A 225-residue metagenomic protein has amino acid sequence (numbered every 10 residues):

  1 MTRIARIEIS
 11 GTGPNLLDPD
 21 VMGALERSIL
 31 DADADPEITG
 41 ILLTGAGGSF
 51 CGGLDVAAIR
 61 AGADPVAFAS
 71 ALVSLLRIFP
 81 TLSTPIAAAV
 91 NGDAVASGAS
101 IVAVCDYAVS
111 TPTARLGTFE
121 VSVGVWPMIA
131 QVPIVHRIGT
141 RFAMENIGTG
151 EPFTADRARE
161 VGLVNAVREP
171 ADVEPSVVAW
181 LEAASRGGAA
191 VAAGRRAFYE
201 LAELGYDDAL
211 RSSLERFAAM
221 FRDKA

Functional and structural regions predicted by a protein language model:
M1-T44: Conserved CoA-thioester-binding segment of acyl-CoA-metabolizing enzymes
N15, G23, E37, G45-I78 (+2 more regions): Glycine- (often His-adjacent) and acidic-residue-rich active-site loop that binds/positions the CoA thioester
L43, I101-A103, A158, V177: Hydrophobic/aromatic residues within transmembrane alpha-helices of multi-pass small-molecule transporters
A57, R77, A99-S100, V132 (+2 more regions): Alpha-helical segments flanking ligand/cofactor-binding loops in enzyme cores
R77-V123, P152: Glycine-rich beta-to-alpha active-site loop
D106-Y107, E145, T149-E151, R157 (+2 more regions): Well-ordered beta-strand positions
V109-P112, V164-R211: C-terminal long alpha-helix characteristic of the crotonase
Q131-R141: Hydrophobic, secondary-structure "cap" segments at the distal end of domains
